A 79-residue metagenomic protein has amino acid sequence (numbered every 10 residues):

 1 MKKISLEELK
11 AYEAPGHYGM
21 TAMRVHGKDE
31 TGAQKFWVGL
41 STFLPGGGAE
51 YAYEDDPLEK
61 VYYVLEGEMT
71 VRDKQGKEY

Functional and structural regions predicted by a protein language model:
M1-W37: A short, N-terminal "cap"/entry segment at the start of jelly-roll beta-barrel domains of the cupin/DSBH fold
K3, A22, V38-T42, V61 (+1 more regions): Conserved hydrophobic/aromatic beta-strand scaffold that supports enzyme active sites
L6-L9, L40, L44, L58 (+1 more regions): Generic detector of leucine side chains in alpha-helical contexts
G19, G39, G46, G67-M69: Glycine-centered flexibility sites
R24-K28, G39-D56: Conserved short histidine dyad/triad with adjacent acidic residue
G48-Y79: A short beta-strand-loop-beta hairpin characteristic of the jelly-roll/cupin
